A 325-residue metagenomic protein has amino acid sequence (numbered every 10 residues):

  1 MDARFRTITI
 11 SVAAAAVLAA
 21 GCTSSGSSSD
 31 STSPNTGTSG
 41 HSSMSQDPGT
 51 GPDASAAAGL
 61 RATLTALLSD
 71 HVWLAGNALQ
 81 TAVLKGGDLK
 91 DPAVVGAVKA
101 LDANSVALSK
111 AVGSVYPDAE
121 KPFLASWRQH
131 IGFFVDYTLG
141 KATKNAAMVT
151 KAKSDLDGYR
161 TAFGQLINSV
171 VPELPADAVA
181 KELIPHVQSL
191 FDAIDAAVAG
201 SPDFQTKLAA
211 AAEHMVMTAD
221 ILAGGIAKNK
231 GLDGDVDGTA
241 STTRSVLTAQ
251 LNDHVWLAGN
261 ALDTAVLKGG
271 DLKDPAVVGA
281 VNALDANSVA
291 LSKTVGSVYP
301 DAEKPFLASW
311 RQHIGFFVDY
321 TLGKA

Functional and structural regions predicted by a protein language model:
M1-V12: Bacterial N-terminal signal peptides that target proteins for export
L18-G21: C-terminal motif of bacterial Sec signal peptides marking the signal peptidase cleavage site
T23-G26: Bacterial signal peptide processing site
S28-S43: Ser/Thr-rich, Pro/Gly/Ala-heavy low-complexity intrinsically disordered linkers and tails of secreted extracellular
H41-G96, K228-G279: Immediate post-signal-peptide N-terminus of mature secreted/exported proteins
H71, H130, H186, H254 (+1 more regions): Conserved histidines in hydrophobic membrane contexts and catalytic metal-binding motifs
A75, T81-I167, H214-T218, A258-K324: Alpha-helical segments in soluble extracytoplasmic regions
A178, E182-N229: Preference for long, well-ordered alpha-helical segments
